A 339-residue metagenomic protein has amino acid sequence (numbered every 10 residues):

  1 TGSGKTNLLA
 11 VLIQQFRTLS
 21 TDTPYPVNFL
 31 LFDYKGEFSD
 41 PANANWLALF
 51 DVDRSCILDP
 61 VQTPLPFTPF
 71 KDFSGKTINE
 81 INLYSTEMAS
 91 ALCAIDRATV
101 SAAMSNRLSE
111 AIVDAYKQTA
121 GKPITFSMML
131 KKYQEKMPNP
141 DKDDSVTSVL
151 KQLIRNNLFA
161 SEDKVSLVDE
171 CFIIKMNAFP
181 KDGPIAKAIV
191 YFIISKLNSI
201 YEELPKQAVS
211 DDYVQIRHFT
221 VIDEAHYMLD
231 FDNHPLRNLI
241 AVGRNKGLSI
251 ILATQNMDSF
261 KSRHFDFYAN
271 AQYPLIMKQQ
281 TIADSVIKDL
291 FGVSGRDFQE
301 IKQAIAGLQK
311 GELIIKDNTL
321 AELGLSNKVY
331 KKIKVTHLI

Functional and structural regions predicted by a protein language model:
G2: Walker A (P-loop) phosphate-binding loop of P-loop NTPases
K5: Conserved lysine of the Walker
L8: Hydrophobic positions on the alpha1 helix immediately C-terminal to the Walker A/P-loop
V11-L248, K261-R263, R296, A304-L325: P-loop NTPase motor domains
I57-V61, P274-I282: Conserved AAA+ ATPase "SRH/arginine-finger" region at the nucleotide-binding site
P66-F67, I282-L290: Conserved AAA+ ATPase core "coupling" helix
T254: H-loop/switch region of ABC-family ATPase nucleotide-binding domains
D258-A269: Glycine-rich, charge-decorated loop segments at or immediately adjacent to ligand/cofactor-binding or catalytic sites
